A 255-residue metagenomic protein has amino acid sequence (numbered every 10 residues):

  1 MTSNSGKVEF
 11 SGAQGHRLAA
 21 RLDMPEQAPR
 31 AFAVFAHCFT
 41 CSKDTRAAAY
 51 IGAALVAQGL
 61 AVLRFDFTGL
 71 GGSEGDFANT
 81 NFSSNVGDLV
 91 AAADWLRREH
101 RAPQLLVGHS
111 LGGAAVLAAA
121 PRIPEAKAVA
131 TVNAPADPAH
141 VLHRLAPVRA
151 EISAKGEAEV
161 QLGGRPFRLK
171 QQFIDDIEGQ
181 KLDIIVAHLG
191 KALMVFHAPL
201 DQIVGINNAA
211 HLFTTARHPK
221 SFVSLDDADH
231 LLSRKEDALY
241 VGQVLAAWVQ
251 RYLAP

Functional and structural regions predicted by a protein language model:
M1-Q27: N-terminal cap/lid segment of alpha/beta-hydrolase-fold proteins
L18, L105, A114, A119-S224 (+1 more regions): The alpha/beta-hydrolase serine catalytic core
R30-C38: Short beta-strand element of the alpha/beta-hydrolase
F39-G52, F67, N207: The serine-hydrolase catalytic nucleophile loop
T40, F67-G72, A136, D229: Alpha/beta-hydrolase active-site loop signature
K43-D44, L70-R101: Catalytic nucleophile-loop/oxyanion-hole region of alpha/beta-hydrolase and closely related hydrolase-like folds
G52-E74: Conserved alpha/beta-hydrolase
E99-S110: Alpha/beta-hydrolase fold nucleophile elbow
